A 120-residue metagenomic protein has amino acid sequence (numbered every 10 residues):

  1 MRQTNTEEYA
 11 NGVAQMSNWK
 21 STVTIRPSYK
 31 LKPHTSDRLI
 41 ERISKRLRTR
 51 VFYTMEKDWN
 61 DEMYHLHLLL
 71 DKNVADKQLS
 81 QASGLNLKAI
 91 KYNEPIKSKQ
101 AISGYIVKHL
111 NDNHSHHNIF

Functional and structural regions predicted by a protein language model:
M1-Y64, D71-F120: Right-hand nucleic-acid polymerase module
